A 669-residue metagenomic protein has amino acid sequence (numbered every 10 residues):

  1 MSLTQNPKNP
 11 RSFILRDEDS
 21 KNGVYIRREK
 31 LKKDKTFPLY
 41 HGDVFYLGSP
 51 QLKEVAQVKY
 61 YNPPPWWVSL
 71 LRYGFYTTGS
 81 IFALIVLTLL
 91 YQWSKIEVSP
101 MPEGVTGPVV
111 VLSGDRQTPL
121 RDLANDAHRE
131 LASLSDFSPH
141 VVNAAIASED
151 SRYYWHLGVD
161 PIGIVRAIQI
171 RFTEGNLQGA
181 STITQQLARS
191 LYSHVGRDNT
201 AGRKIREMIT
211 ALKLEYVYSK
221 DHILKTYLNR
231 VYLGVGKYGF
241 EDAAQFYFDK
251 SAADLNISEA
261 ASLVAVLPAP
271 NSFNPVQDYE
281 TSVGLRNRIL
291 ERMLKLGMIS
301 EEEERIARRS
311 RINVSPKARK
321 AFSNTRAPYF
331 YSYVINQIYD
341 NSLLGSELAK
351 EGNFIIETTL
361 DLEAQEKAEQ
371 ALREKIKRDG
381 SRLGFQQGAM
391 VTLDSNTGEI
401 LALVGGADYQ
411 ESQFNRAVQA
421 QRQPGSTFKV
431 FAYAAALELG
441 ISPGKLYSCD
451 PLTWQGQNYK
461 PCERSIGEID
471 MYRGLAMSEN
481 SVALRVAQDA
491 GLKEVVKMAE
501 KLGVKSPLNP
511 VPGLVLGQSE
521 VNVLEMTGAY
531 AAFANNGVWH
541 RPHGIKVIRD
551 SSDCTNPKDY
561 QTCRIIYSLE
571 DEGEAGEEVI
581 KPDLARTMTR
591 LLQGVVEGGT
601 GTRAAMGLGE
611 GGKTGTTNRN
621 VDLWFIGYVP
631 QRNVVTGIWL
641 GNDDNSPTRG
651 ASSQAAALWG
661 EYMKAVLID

Functional and structural regions predicted by a protein language model:
M1-S49: Forkhead-associated
R11, Y25, D43-F45, S49-K53 (+3 more regions): Juxtamembrane regions of bacterial inner-membrane/periplasmic proteins, predominantly the peptidoglycan biogenesis
G107-R121, F137, L255, L383-Q410 (+1 more regions): A short, well-structured edge-of-sheet supersecondary motif
R129-L134, L383-G388, E411-F431, L439 (+2 more regions): Short active-site loop at a secondary-structure junction that contains or immediately precedes the catalytic residue(s)
N143-I146, R288, M293, A368 (+7 more regions): Active-site SXXK
Y154-G163, Y238-E241, S300-E303, E411-F414 (+4 more regions): Short, well-structured active-site flanking segments
I170-G196, A253, K320-R326, I441-V495 (+4 more regions): Conserved catalytic neighborhood of penicillin-recognizing serine enzymes
T358-S381, M390-T392, L403, Y409-F414 (+1 more regions): A penicillin-recognizing enzyme superfamily signal
